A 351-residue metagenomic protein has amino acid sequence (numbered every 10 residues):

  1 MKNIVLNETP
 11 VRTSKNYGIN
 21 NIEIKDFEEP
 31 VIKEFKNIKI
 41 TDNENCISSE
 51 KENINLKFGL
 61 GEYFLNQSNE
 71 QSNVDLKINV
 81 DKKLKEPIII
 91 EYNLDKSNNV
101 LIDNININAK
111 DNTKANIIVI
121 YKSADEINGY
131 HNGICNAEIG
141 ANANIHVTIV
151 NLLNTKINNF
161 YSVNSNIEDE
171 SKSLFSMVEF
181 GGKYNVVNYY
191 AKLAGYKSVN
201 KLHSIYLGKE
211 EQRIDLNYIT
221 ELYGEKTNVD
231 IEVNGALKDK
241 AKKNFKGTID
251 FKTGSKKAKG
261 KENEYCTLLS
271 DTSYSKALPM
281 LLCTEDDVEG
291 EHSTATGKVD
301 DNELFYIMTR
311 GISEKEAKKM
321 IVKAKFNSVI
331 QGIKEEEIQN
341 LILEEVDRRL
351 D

Functional and structural regions predicted by a protein language model:
M1-N73: Long, low-complexity, mixed-charge
K2-V31, E91, E126, V150 (+6 more regions): A generic "cationic amphipathic patch" detector
G59-F305, T309-I312, I333-D351: Conserved beta-strand/loop scaffold segments within soluble protein domains that form the structured core and edges
Y306-S328: Extended amphipathic alpha-helical segments enriched in small hydrophobics
